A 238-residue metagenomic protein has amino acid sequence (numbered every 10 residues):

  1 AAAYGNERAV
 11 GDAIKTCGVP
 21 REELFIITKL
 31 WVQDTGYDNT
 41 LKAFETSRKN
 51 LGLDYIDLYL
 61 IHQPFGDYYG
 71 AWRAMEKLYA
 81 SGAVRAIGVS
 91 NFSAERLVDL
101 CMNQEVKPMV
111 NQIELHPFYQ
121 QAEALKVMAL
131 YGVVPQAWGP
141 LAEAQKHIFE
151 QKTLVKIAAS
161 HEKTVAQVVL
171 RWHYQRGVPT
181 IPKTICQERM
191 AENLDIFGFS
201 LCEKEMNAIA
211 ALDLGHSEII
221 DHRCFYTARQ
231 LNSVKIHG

Functional and structural regions predicted by a protein language model:
A1-A2, K29-L30, I61, E114 (+1 more regions): Active-site-proximal beta-strand/loop segments in catalytic clefts of secreted hydrolases
A1-L24, L141, I236-G238: N-terminal binding-site loop/beta-alpha segment at the start of enzyme catalytic domains that lines or forms
A9-K15, F44-R48, M75, L97: Short, well-ordered amphipathic alpha-helices
R21, L53-D54, E105-V106: Active-site acidic short loop of glycosyltransferases
R21-D34, D57-P64, N91: A short, structured active-site edge motif that brings together acidic residues
G36-L51, G70, E95-L97, Y119-Q120: Short, acidic/polar
T40-L60, K77-S81: CE4/NodB-like, metal-dependent polysaccharide N-deacetylase domain that modifies extracellular/periplasmic N-acetylated
Q63-G238: Beta/alpha (TIM)-barrel catalytic core signal, keyed to glycine-rich beta->alpha loops juxtaposed to Asp/Glu that bind
